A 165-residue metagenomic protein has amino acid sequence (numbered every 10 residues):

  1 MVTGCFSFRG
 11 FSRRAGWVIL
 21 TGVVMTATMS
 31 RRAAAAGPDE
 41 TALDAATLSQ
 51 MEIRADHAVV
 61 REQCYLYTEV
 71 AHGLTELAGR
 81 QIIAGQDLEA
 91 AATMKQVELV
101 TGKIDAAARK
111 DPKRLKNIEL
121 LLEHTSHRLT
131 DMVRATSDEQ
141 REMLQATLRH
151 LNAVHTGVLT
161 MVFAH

Functional and structural regions predicted by a protein language model:
M1-S12: N-terminal secretory signal peptides that target proteins for export/translocation
G4-C5, T28, R32: Absolute N-terminal positional cue centered near the fourth residue
F11-W17, A34: N-terminal export leaders
W17-T28: Bacterial N-terminal signal peptides
A33-H165: Long, charged/polar, soluble alpha-helical segments
